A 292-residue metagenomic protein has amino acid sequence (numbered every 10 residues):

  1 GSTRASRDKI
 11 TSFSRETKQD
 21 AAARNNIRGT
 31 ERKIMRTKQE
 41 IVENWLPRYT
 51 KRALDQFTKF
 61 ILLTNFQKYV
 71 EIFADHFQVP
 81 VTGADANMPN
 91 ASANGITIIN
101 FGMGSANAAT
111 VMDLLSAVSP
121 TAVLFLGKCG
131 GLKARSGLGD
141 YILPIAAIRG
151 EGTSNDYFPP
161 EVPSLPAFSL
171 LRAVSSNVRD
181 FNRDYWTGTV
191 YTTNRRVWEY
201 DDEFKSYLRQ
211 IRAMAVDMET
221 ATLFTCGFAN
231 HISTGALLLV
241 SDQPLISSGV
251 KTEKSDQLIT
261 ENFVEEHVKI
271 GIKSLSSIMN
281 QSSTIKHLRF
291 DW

Functional and structural regions predicted by a protein language model:
D8, N25-N26: Intrinsic-disorder-associated, low-complexity terminal segments enriched in Asp/Asn/His/Tyr and depleted of Lys/Arg
N26-R172: Metabolite-binding pocket within alpha/beta catalytic cores that recognizes anionic/polar moieties
V81-D85, N182-G188, I278-W292: Flexible, glycine/charged-enriched surface loops at secondary-structure junctions
P166-Q210: Active-site rim beta-loop-alpha module in soluble metabolic enzymes
A221-I259: Zn-dependent metallopeptidase/amidohydrolase metal-coordination segment
I246-W292: His/Asp/Glu-rich mid-to-C-terminal helical/loop segments that flank catalytic regions of hydrolases
